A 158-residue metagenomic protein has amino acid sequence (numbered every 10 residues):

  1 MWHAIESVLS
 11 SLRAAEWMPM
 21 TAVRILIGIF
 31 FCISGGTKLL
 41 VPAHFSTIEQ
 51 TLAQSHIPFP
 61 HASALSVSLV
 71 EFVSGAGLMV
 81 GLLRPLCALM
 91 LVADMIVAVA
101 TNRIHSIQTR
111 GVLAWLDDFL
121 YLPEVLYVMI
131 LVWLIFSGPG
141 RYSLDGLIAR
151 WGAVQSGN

Functional and structural regions predicted by a protein language model:
M1-L40, H61-L69, V73-N158: Extended, low-polarity transmembrane helix blocks
L40-F59: Membrane-interface interhelical connector segments
